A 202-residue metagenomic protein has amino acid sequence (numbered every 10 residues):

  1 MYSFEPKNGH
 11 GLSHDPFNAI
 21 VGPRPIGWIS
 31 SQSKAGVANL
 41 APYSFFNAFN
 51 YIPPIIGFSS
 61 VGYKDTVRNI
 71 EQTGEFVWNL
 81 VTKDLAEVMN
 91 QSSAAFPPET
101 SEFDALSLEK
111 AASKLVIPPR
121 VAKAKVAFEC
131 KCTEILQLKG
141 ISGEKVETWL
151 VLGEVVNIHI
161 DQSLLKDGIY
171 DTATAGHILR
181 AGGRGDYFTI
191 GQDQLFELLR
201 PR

Functional and structural regions predicted by a protein language model:
M1-R202: Basic, polyanion-binding surface patches
